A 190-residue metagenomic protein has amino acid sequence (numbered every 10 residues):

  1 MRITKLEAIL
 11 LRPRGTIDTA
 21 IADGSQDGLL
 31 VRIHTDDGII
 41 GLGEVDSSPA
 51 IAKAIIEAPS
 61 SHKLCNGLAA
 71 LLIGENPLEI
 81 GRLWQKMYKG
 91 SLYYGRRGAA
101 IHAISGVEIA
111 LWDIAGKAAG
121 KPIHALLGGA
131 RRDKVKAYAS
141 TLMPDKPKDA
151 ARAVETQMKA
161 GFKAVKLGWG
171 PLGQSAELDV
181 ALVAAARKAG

Functional and structural regions predicted by a protein language model:
M1-L42, D46-K53: Structured beta-strand/loop patches that form or line metal/cofactor-binding pockets in enzymes
I21-A22, G90, A103, D145-K146 (+2 more regions): Residues that cap or flank secondary-structure elements
H34-A118: Metal- or metallocofactor-binding catalytic centers and their adjacent structured scaffolds across diverse enzyme
D37, A118-M143: N-terminal small/glycine-rich loop or linker at the start of catalytic domains across soluble metabolic enzymes
D113, A125, A184: Active-site phosphate/pyrophosphate- and oxyanion-stabilizing loops and adjacent acidic/basic residues in soluble
D133-G190: Metal-dependent enolase-superfamily TIM-barrel catalytic cores that perform enediolate-based chemistry
